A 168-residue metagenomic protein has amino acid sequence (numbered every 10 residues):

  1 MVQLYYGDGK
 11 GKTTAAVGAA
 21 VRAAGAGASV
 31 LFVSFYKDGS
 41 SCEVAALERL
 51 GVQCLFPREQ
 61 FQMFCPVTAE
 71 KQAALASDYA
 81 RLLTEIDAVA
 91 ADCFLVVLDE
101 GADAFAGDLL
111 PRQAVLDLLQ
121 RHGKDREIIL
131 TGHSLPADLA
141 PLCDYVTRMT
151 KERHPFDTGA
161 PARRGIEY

Functional and structural regions predicted by a protein language model:
V2-D87: Conserved P-loop
L4, L95-V97, I129: Structural motif
G7, E100-G101: Short glycine-centered, acidic/aromatic-flanked micro-motifs in structured strand/loop junctions that mark active-site
T13, V97, C143: Conserved RecA-like P-loop NTPase ATPase core
A28-L31, Q53, F94, E127 (+1 more regions): Residues at the starts of beta-strands that form the adenosine-phosphate
F35, R58, E100, G132-H133: Short secondary-structure boundary segments
A69, D87-V89, G101-Y168: Replace "adjacent to P-loop NTPase cores in ATP/GTP-dependent enzymes" with "adjacent to NTP-binding cores
